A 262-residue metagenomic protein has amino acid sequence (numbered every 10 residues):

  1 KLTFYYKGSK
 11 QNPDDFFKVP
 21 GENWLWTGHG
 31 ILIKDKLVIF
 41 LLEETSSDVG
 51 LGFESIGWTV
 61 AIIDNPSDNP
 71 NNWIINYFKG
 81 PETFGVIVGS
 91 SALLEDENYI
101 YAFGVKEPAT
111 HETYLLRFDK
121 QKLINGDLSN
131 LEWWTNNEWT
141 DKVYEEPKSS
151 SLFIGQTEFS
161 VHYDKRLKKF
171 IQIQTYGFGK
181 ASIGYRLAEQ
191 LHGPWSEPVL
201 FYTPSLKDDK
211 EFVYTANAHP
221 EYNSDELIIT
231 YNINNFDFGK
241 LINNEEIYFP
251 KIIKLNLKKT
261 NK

Functional and structural regions predicted by a protein language model:
K1-N23, L32-F84, D96-Y99, G104-I154 (+3 more regions): Beta-rich carbohydrate-recognition and catalytic domains
G28-H29, E82-A92, Q156-F159, K210-T215: Repeated scaffold domains used in trafficking and secretory/extracellular systems, primarily beta-propellers
I228: Extracellular beta-strand ligand-recognition surfaces/modules
